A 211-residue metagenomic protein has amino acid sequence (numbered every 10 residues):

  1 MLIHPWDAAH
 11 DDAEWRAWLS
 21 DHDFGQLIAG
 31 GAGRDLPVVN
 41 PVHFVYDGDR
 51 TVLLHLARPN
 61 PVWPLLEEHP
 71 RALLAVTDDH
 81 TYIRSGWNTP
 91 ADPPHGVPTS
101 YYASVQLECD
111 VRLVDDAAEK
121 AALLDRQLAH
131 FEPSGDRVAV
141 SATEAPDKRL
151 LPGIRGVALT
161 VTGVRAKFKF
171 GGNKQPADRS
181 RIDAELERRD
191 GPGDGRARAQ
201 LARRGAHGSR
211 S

Functional and structural regions predicted by a protein language model:
M1-L53: An N-terminal domain-cap segment
R16-W18, W63-L66, D147-P152: A general structural signal for short secondary-structure junctions and capping/turn motifs
D21-H22, E68-H69, R189: Structured helix-beta-strand junction loops
G25, V42, R50-V52, P70-L74 (+4 more regions): Generic beta-strand structural signal
A29-G33, P41-V42, V62-W63, P93-G96 (+1 more regions): Catalytic micro-motifs at enzyme active sites that drive phosphoryl/nucleotidyl and oxygen chemistry
G33-L36, F44-V52, R58-P61, D78-Y82 (+1 more regions): Short, charged/polar surface micro-motifs in flexible loops or helix N-caps
R58-L123: Short, structured beta-strand-loop surface elements
R112-S211: C-terminal edge-of-domain segments
